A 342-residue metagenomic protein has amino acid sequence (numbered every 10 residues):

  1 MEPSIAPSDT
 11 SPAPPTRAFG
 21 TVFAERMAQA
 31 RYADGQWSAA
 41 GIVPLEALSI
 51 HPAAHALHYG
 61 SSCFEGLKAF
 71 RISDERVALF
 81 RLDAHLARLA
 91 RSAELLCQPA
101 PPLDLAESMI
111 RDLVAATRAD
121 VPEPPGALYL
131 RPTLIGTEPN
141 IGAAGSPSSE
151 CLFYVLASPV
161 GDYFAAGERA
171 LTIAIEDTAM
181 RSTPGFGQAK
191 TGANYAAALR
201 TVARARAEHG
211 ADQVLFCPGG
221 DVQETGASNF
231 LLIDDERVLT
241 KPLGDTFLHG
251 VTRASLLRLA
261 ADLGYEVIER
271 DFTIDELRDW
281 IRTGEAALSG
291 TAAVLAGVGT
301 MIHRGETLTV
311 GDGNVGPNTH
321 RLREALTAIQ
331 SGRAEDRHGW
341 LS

Functional and structural regions predicted by a protein language model:
M1-A116, T133-S342: Helix-start/capping segments and mature chain N-termini
V121-P125, G167-E168: Short helix-terminating capping/connector loops at secondary-structure junctions
E123-I135: Extended, Lys/Arg-enriched charged tracts that mediate electrostatic binding to polyanionic substrates
